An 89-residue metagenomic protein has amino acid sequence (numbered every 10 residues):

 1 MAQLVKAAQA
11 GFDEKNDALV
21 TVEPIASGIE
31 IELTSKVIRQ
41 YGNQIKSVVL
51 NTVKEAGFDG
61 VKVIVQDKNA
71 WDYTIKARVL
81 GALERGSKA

Functional and structural regions predicted by a protein language model:
M1-A89: N-terminal intrinsically disordered, cationic/polar leader segments that include organellar targeting peptides
